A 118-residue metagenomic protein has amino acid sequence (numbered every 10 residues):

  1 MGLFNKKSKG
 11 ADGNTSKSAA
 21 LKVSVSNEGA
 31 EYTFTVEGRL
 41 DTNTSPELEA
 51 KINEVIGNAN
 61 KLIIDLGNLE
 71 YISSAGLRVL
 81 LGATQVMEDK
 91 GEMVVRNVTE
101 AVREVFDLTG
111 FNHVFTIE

Functional and structural regions predicted by a protein language model:
M1-S8: Polybasic, Ser/Thr-rich amphipathic helices
D12-L48: STAS-typified acidic loop motif
T42-V114: Amphipathic alpha-helical interaction surfaces in cytosolic regulatory modules
T116-E118: Short acidic-hydrophobic, aromatic-tinged amphipathic segments that line or gate anion-handling sites
